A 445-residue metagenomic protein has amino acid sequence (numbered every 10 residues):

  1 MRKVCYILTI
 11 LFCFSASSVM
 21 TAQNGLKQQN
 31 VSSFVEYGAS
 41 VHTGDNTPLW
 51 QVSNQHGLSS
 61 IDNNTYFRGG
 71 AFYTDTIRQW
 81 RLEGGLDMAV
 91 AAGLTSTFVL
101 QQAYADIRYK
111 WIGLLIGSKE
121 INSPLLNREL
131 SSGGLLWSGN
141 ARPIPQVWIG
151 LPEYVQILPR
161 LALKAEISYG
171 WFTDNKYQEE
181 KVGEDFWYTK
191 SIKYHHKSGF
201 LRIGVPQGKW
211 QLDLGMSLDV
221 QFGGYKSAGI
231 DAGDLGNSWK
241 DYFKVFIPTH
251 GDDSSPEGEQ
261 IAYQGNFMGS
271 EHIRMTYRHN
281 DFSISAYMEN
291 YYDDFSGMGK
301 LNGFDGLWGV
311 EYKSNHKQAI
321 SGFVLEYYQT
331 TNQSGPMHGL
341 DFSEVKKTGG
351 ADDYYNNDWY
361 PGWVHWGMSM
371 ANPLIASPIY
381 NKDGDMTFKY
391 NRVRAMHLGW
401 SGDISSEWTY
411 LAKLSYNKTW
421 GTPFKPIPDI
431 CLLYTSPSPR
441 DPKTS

Functional and structural regions predicted by a protein language model:
N24-F67, D75-L86, A165-I167: Transmembrane beta-strand segments of Gram-negative outer membrane beta-barrel proteins
N24-S32, F72-E83, T95, R108-I112 (+5 more regions): Short loop/turn motifs that connect adjacent beta-strands in outer-membrane beta-barrel proteins
Y37-D45, D75, M88-A92, Y109-W111 (+10 more regions): Transmembrane beta-strands of outer-membrane beta-barrel pores
S59-F67, T97-Q101, N140-G150, Y188-K197 (+5 more regions): Residues that define the transmembrane beta-barrel architecture of outer-membrane proteins
N122-A228: Internal, well-ordered domain-core segments that constitute the primary functional module of diverse proteins
F222-M337: Long, internal scaffold/assembly segments composed of regular secondary structure
H338-G421: C-terminal structural cap/anchor segments
Y434-P439: Conserved small/polar residues in nucleotide/adenosyl-binding loops
